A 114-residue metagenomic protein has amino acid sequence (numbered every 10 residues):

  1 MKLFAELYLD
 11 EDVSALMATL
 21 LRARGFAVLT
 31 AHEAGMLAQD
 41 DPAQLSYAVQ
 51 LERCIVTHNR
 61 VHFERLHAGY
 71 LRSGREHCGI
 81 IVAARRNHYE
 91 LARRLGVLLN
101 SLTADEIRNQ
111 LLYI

Functional and structural regions predicted by a protein language model:
M1, F26-V28, L51-T57, A83-R86: N-terminal start-of-chain detector that recognizes signal peptides and the immediate post-cleavage beginning
M1-E11, A15, L20-A23, M36 (+2 more regions): Acidic, PIN/NYN-like endoribonuclease modules and their adjacent C-terminal/linker elements
A27-Q39: Conserved BB-loop
D41, V49, R53-L66: Acidic, metal-binding active-site segment of PIN/NYN-like and related structure-specific nucleases
